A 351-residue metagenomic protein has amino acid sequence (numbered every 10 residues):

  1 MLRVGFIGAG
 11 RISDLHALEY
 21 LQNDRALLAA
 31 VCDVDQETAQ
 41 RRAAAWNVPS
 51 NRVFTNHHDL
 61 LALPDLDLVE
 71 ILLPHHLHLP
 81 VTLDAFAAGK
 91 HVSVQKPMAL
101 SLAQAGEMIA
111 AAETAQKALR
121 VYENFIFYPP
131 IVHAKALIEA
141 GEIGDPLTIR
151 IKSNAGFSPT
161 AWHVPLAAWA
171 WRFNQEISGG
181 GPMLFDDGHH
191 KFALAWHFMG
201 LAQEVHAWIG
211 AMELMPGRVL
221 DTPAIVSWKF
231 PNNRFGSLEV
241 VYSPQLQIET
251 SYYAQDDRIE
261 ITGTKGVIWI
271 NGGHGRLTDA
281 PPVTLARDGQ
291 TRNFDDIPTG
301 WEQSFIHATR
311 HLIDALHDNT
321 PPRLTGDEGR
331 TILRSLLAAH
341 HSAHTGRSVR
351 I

Functional and structural regions predicted by a protein language model:
M1, A26, L68-E70, A280 (+1 more regions): C-terminal helix-rich "cap/oligomerization" subdomain common to oxidoreductases
M1-V48: N-terminal Rossmann-like dinucleotide-binding module
H16, N51-A111: Beta-loop-alpha module in the N-terminal Rossmann-like domain of NAD(P)-dependent dehydrogenases, especially those
V34-E37, P298-T309: Active-site loop of classical SDR/Rossmann-like NAD(P)-dependent oxidoreductases, centered on the catalytic Tyr-X3-Lys
V94, L119-V121, R150, L238 (+1 more regions): Hydrophobic residues in well-ordered beta-strands that form the structural core
A118, F125-R218, G346: Predominantly a Rossmann-like dinucleotide-binding segment in NAD(P)-dependent oxidoreductases
D186, F192-G275, I306-D318: Contiguous beta-strand/loop segments that form the cofactor/metal-binding neighborhood of enzyme cores
